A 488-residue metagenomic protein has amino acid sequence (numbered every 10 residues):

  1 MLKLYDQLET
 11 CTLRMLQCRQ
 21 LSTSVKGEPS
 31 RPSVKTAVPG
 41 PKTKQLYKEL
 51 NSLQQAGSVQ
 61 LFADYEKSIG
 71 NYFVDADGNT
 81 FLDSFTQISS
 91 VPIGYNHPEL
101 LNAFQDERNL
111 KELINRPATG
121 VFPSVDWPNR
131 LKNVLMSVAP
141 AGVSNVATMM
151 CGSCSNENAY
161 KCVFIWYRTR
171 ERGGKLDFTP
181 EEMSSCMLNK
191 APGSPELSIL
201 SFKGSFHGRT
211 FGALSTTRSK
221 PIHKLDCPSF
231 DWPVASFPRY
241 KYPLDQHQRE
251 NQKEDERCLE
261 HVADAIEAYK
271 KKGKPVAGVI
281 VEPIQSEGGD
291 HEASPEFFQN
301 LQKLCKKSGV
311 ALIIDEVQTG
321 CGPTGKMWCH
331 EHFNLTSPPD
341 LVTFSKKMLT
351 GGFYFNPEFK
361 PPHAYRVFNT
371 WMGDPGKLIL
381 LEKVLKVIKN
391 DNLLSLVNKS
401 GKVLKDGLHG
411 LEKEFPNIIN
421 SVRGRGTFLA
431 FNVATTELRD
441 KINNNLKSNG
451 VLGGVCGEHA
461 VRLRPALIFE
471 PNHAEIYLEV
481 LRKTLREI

Functional and structural regions predicted by a protein language model:
M1-K26: N-terminal mitochondrial targeting presequence
S22-I488: Conserved N-terminal phosphate-binding loop of PLP-dependent enzymes in the Aspartate aminotransferase
